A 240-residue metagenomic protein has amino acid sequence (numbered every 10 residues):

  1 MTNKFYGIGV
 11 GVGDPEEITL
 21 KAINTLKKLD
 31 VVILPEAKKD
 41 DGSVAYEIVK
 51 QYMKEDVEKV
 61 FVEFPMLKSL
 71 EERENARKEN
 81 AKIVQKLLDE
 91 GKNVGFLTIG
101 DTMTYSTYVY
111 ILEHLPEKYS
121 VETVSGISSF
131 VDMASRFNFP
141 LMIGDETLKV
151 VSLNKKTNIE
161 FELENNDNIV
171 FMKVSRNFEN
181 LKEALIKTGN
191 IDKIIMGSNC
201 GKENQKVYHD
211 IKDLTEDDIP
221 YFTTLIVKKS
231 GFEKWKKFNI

Functional and structural regions predicted by a protein language model:
M1-P15, L20-A22, K27-Y119, Y208 (+2 more regions): Class I S-adenosyl-L-methionine
F5, L163-I240: A contiguous loop/helix-start segment that scaffolds small-molecule binding in enzyme catalytic cores
D30-V31, F139, N168: Well-ordered beta-strand positions
L34, F61, F96-T98, T123-G126 (+3 more regions): General beta-strand structural signal in soluble alpha/beta enzymes
L34-E36, S120, T147, D167-M172: Flexible, glycine/proline-enriched loop segments at strand-loop-helix junctions that form or flank small-ligand binding
K39-G42, L67, S128-V131, F178 (+1 more regions): Short gly/pro/ser/thr-enriched loop/turn and capping motifs at secondary-structure boundaries
E79-L87, P140-S152, D213-T224: A polyampholytic, Gly/Pro-enriched intrinsically disordered region
M103-N165, S230-E233: Class I SAM-dependent methyltransferase SAM-binding "motif I" and its flanking Rossmann-like core
